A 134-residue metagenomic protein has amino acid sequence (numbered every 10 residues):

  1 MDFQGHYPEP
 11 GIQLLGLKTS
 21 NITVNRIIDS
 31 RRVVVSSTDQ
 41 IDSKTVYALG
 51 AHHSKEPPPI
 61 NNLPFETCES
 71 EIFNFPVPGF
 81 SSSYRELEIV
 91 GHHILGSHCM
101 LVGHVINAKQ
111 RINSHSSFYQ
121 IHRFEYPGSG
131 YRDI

Functional and structural regions predicted by a protein language model:
M1-I134: Basic, polyanion-binding surface patches
